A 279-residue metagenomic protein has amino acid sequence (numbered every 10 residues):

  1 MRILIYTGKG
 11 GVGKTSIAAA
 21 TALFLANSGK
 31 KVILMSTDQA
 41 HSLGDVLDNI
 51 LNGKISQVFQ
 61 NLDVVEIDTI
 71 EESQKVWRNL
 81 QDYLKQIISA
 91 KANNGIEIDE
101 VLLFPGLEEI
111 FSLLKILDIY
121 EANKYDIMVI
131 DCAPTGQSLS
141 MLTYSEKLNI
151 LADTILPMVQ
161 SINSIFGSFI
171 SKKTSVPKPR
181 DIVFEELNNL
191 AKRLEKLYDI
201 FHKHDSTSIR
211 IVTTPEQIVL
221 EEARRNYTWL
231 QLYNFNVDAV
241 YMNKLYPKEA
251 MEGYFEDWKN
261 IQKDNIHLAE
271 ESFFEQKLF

Functional and structural regions predicted by a protein language model:
M1-V12, S16-N188: Nucleotide-state-sensitive switch-loop elements of NTP-binding domains
L107-I110, N188-A191, Q217, K259-N260: Conserved phosphate-coordination/catalytic loops
V176, L194-F279: C-terminal lobe/tail of nucleotide-utilizing enzymes
F184-Y198: Polyanion-binding loop/helix "lid" in catalytic or ligand-binding cores
